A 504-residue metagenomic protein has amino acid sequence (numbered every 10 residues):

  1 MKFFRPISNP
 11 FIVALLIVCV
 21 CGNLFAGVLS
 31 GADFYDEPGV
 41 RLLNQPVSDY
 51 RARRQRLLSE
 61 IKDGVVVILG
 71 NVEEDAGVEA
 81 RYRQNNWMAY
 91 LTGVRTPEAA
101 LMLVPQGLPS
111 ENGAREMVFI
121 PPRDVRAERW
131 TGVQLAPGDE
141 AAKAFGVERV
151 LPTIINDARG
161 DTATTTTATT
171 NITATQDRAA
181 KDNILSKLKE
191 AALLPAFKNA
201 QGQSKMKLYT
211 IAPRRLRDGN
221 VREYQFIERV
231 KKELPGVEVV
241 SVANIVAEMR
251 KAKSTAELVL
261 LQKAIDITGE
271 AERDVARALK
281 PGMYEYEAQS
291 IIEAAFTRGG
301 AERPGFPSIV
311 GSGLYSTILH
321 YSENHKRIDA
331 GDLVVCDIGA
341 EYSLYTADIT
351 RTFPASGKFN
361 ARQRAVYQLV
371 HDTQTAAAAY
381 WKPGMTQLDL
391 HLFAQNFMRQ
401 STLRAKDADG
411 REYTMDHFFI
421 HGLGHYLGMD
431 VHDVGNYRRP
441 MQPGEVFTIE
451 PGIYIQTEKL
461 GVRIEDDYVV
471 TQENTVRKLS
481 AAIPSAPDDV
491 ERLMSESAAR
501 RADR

Functional and structural regions predicted by a protein language model:
K2-P6, L24-R504: Active-site neighborhoods and metal-handling regions in enzymes and metal-associated proteins
I12-N23: Bacterial N-terminal signal peptides
